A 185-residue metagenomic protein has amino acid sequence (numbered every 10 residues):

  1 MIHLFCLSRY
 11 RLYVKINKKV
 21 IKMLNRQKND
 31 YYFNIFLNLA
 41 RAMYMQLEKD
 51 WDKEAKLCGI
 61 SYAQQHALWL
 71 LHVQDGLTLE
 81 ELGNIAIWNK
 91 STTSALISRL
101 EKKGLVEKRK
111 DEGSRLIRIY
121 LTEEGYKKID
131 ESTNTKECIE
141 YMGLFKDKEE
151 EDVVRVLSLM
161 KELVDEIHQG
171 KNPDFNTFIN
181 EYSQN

Functional and structural regions predicted by a protein language model:
M1-C58: N-terminal leader segment of winged-helix/HTH proteins
N38-R41, M45, K49, K53 (+6 more regions): Generic detection of well-ordered alpha-helical segments
K49-T92: N-terminal helix-turn-helix DNA-binding core of bacterial DNA-binding proteins
W69, S98-R99: Core alpha-helical elements of the protein kinase catalytic domain, predominantly the helix directly N-terminal
R99-R155: Charged, amphipathic alpha-helical coiled-coil/dimerization segments
N134-N185: Terminal interaction helix/tail motif
